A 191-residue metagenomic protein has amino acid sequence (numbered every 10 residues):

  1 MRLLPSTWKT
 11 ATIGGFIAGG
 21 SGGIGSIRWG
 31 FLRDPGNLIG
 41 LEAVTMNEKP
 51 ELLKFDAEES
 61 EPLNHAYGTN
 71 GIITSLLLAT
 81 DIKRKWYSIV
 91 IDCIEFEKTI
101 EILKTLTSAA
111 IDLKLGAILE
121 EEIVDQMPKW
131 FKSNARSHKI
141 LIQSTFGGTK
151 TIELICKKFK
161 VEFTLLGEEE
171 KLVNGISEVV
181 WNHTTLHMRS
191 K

Functional and structural regions predicted by a protein language model:
M1-D112, G116-A117: FAD-binding subdomain of flavoenzyme oxidoreductases
T105-K191: C-terminal substrate-recognition/cap domain of FAD-linked oxidoreductases
